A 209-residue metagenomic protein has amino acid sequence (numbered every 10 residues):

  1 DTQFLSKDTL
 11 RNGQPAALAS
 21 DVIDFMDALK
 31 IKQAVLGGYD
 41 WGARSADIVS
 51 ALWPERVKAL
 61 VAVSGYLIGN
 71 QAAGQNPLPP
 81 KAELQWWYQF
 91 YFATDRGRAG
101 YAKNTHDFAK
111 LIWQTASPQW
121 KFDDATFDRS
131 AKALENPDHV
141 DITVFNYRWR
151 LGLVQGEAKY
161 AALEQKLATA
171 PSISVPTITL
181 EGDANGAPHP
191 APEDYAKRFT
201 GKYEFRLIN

Functional and structural regions predicted by a protein language model:
T2-G37, W41-Y203: Flexible "cap/lid" subdomain of the alpha/beta-hydrolase fold that forms the substrate-access gate
F205-N209: Short glycine-rich catalytic loops that host catalytic nucleophiles or stabilize transition states across multiple
